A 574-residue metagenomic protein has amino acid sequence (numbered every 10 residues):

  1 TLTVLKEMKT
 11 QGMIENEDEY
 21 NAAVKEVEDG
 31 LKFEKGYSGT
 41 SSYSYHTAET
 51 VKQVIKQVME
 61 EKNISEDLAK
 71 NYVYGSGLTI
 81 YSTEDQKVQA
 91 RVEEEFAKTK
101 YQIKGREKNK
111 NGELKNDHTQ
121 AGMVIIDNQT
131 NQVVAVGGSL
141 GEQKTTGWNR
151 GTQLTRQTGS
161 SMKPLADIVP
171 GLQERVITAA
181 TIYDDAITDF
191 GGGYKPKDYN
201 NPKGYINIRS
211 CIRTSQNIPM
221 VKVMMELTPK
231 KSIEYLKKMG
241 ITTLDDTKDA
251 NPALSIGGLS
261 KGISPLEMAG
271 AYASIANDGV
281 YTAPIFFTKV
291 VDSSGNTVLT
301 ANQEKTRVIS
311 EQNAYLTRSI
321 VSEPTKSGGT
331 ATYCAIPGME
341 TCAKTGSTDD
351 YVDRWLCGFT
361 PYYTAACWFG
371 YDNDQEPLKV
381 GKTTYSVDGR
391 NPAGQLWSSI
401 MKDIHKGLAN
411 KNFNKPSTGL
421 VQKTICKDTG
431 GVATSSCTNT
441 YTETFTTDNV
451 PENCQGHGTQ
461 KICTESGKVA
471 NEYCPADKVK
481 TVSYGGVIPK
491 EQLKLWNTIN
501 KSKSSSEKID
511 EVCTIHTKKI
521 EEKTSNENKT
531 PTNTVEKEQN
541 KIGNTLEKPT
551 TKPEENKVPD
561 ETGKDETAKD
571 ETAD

Functional and structural regions predicted by a protein language model:
T1-T83, A90, K237, I241-T243 (+1 more regions): Non-catalytic, structured segments within soluble enzyme domains
T3-T10, A22, Y45-E49, Q53 (+15 more regions): Extracytoplasmic/secreted proteins, especially bacterial periplasmic and envelope-associated proteins
V4-L5, K9, F33-G39, G75-T83 (+7 more regions): Second-shell loop/turn segments in exported
G36-G39, V176-S232, N251, Y281 (+1 more regions): Conserved catalytic neighborhood of penicillin-recognizing serine enzymes
S82-K110, M123-D127, A135-G138, E142-Q157 (+2 more regions): A penicillin-recognizing enzyme superfamily signal
T119-Q120, K144-L165, E174, A179-I182 (+1 more regions): Short active-site loop at a secondary-structure junction that contains or immediately precedes the catalytic residue(s)
Y194-K197, T228-G270: Mid-domain, small-residue-enriched loop/turn segments at the edges of structured enzyme/sensor domains
L299-A301, K423, Q460-E465, V479-V482 (+1 more regions): Intrinsically disordered, low-complexity repeat and linker tracts
